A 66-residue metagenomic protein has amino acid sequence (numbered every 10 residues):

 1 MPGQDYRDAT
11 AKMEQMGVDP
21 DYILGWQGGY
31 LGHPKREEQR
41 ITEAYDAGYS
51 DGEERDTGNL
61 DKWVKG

Functional and structural regions predicted by a protein language model:
M1-G66: Intrinsic-disorder/low-complexity detector
